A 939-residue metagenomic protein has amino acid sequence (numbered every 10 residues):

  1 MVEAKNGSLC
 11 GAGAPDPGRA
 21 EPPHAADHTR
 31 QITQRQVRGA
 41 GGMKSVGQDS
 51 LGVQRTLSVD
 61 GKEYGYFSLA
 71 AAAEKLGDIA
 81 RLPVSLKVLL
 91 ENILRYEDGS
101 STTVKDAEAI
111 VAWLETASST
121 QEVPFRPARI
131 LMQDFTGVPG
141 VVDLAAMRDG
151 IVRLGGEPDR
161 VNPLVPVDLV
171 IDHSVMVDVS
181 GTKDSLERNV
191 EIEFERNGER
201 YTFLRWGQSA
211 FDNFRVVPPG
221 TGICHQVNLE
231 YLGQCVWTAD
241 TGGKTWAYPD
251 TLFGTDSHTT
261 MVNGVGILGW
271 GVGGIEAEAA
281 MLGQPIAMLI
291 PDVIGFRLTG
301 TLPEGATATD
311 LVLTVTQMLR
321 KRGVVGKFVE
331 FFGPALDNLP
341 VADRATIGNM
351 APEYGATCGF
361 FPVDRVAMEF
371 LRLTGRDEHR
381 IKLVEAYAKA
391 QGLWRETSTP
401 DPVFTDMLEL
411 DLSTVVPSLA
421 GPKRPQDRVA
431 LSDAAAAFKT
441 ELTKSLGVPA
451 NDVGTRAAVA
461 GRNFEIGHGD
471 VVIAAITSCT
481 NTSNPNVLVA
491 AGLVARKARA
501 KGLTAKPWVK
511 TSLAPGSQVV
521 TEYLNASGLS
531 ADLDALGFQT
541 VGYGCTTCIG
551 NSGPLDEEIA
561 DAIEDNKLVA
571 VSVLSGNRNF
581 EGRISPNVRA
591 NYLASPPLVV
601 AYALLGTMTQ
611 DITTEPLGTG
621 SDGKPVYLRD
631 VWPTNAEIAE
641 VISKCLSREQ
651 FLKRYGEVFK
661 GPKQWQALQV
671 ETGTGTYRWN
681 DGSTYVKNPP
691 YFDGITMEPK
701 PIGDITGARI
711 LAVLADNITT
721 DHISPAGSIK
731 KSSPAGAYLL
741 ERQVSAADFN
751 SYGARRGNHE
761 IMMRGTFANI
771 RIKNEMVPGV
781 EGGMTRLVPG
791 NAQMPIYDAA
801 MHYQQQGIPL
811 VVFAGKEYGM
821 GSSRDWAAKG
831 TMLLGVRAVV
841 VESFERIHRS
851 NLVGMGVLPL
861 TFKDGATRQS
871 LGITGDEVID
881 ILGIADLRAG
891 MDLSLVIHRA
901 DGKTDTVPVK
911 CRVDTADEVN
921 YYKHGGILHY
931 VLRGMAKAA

Functional and structural regions predicted by a protein language model:
M1-V2, C10-P15, R19-E21: Intrinsic, low-complexity polybasic segments
D16, D27-H28: Intrinsic-disorder-associated, low-complexity terminal segments enriched in Asp/Asn/His/Tyr and depleted of Lys/Arg
P22, R35: Cationic, low-complexity basic patches in intrinsically disordered or flexible, solvent-exposed regions
T29-T33: Intrinsic disorder/low-complexity segments
G42-A939: Fe-S-dependent hydro-lyases/dehydratases of central metabolism
